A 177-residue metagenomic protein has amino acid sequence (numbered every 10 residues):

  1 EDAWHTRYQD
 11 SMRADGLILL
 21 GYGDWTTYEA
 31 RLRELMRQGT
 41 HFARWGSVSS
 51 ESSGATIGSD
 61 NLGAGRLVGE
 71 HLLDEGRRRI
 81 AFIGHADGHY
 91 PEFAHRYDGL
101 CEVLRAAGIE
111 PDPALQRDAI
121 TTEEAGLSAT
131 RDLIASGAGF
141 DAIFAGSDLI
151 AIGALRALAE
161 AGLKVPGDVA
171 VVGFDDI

Functional and structural regions predicted by a protein language model:
E1-E70, D74, A135, G139: Alpha-helical recognition/docking segments in bacterial nutrient-uptake and carbohydrate-utilization systems
E1-W4, G23, I57-L67, I83-A129 (+2 more regions): Hinge/beta->alpha junction and helix N-cap segments in small-molecule ligand-binding domains
G16-I18, R79-A86: Short beta-strand segments enriched in small/hydrophobic residues
L104-P111, S136-G139, E160-P166: Short helix-capping segments at alpha-helix termini
V169: Glycine-centered flexible beta-alpha turn that most often forms the glycine-rich phosphate-binding loop
